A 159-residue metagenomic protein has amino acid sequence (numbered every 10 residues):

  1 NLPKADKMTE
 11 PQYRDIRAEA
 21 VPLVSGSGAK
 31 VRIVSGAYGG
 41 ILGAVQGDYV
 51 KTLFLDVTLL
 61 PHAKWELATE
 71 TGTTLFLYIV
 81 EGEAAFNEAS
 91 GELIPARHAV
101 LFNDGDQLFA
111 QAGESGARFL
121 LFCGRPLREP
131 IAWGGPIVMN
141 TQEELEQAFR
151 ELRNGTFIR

Functional and structural regions predicted by a protein language model:
N1-R159: Jelly-roll (double-stranded beta-helix
